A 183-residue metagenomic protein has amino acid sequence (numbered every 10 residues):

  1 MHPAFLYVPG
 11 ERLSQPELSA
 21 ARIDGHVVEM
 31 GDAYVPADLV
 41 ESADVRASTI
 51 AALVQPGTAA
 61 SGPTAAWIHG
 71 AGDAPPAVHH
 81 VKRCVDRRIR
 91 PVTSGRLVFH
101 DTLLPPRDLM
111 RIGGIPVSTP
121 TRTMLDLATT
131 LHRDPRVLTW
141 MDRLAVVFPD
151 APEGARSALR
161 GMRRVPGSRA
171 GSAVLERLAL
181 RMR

Functional and structural regions predicted by a protein language model:
M1-D126, T130-R183: Short gly/ser-rich loop at a beta-strand->alpha-helix junction or flexible surface loop bordering the NTP-binding
